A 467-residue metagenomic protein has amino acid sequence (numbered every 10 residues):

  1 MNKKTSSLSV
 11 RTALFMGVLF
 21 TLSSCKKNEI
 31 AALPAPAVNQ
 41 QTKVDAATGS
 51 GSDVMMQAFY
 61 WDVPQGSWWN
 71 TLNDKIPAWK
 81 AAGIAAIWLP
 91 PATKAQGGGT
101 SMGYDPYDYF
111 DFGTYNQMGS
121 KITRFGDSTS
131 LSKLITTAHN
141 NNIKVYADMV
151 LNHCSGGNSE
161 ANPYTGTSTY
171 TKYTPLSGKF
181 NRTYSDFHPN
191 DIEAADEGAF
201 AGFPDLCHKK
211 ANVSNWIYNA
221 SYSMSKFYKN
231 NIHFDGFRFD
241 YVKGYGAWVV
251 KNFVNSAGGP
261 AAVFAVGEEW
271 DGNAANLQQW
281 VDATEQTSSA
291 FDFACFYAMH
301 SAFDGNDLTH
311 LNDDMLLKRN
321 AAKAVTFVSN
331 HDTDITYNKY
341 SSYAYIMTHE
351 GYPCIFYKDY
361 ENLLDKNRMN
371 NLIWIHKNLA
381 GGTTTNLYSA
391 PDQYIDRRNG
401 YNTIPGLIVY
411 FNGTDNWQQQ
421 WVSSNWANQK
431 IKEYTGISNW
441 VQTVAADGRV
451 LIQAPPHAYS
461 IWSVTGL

Functional and structural regions predicted by a protein language model:
N2-S6, F20-T48: Bacterial Sec-dependent N-terminal signal peptides
A13-T21: Bacterial N-terminal signal peptides
E29, D62, T93-A95, H153 (+2 more regions): Feature marks short, surface-exposed loop/turn motifs that line or immediately flank catalytic pockets and channel
N39-K43, A47-M56, T71-A78, P91 (+5 more regions): Active-site-proximal helices and loops of the catalytic beta/alpha 8
G49-V54, A95-L134, T169-H208: Aromatic- and acidic-residue-enriched carbohydrate-binding clefts of CAZyme catalytic domains
V63-W68: Short, solvent-exposed loop/turn elements at domain surfaces
W88, T123-S159, P163: Substrate-binding cleft of carbohydrate-active enzyme catalytic domains
A92, T171-F234, V242-N252, G258-A262: Polysaccharide-binding and catalytic clefts of secreted carbohydrate-active enzymes
